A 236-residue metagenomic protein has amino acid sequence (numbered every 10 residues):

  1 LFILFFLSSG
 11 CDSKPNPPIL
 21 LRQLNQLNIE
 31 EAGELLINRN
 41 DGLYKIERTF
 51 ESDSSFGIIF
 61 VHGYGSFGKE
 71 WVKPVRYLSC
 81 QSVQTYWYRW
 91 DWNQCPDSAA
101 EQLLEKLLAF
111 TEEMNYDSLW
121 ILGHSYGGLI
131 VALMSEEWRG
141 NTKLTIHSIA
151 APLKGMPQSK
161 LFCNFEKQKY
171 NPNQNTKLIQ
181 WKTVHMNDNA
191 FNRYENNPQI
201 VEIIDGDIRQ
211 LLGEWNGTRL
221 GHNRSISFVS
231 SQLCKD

Functional and structural regions predicted by a protein language model:
L1-D12: Classical Sec-dependent N-terminal signal peptides that target proteins to the secretory pathway
C11-S118: Active-site catalytic motif of lipid deacylating hydrolases and related acyltransferases
I58-H62, T85, W90-N93, D97-N189: Serine-dependent carboxylesterase/thioesterase catalytic core of lipase-like alpha/beta-hydrolase/SGNH enzymes
S66, G128, I226: Alpha-helical and His/Cys-centered functional microenvironments
V75-L78, W138-R139, C163-E166, N197-Q199: Glycine-rich, phosphate-binding/catalytic loops in enzymes
V75-Q81, E137-W138, Y170-N173, L233-C234: Alpha-helix C-terminal capping segments
E166-D236: C-terminal catalytic-base region of ester-bond hydrolases, centering on the histidine of the charge-relay
